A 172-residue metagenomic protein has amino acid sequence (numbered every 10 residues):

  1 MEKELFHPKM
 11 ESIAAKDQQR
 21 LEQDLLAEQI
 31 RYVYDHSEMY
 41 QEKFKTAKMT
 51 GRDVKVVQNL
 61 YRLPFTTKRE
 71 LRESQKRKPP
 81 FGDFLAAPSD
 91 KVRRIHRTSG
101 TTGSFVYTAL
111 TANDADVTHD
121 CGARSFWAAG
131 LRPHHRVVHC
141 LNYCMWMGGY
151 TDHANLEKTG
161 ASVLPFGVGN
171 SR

Functional and structural regions predicted by a protein language model:
M1-R97, T102-D120, R124-A128, R132-P133: Nucleotide 5′-phosphate-binding alpha/beta core
E28, M39, A47, G149-R172: Conserved adenylate-forming
N59, L141, N170-S171: Positions that flank functional sites
L110-T111, L141, G167: Glycine-rich, histidine-containing beta strand-loop boundary motifs that form or position
A115, M145-W146, S171: Alpha-helix N-cap/loop-to-helix initiation residues
W127-V163: Conserved AMP-binding loop of ANL adenylate-forming enzymes
